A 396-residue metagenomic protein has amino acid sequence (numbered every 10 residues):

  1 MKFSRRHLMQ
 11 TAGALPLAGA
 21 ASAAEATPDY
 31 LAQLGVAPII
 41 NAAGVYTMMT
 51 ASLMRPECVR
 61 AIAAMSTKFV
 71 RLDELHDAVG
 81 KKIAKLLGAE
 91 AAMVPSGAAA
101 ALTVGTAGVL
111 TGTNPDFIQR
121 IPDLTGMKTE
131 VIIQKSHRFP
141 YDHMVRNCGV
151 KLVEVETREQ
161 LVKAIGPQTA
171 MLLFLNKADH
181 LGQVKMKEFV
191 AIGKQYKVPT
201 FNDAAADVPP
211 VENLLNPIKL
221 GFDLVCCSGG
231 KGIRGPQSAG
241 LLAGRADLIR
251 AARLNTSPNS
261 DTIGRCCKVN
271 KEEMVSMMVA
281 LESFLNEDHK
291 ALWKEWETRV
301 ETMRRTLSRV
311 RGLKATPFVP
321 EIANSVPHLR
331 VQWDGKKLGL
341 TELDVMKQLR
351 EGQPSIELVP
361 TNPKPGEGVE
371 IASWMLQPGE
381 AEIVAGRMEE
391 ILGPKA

Functional and structural regions predicted by a protein language model:
M1-L15: N-terminal secretory signal peptides and thylakoid transit peptides that target proteins across membranes
T11, A26-I40, G44-M49, G80-K85 (+5 more regions): Conserved PLP-enzyme active-site core in the AAT-like
L15-A21: Hydrophobic h-region of N-terminal signal peptides that target proteins for export in Gram-negative bacteria
P38-M48, V59-M65, H328-R330: Generic N-terminal amphipathic, Lys/Arg-enriched alpha-helix
R55-A98, G108-T111: Conserved N-terminal alpha-helix of the aminotransferase class I/II PLP-enzyme fold
L72-D77, A91-A92, G264-K268, E287-W296 (+3 more regions): Flexible, glycine/charged-enriched surface loops at secondary-structure junctions
L281-R305: Structural signature of PLP-dependent enzymes
T306-E390: Conserved C-terminal alpha-helix-loop-beta "cap" of PLP-dependent enzymes that closes/shapes the active-site mouth
